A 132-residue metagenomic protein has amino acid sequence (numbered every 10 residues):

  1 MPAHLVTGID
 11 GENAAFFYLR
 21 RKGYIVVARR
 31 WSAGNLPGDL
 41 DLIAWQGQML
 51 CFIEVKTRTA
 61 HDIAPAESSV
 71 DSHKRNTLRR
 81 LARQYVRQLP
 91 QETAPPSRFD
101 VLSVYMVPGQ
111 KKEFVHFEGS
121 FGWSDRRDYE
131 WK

Functional and structural regions predicted by a protein language model:
M1-R30: Acidic-basic catalytic patches of nuclease active cores, encompassing PD-(D/E)XK and other metal-cofactor nuclease
G8, E12, L36, V70-K74: Short, conserved glycine- and acidic-residue-centered signature motifs in active-site or ligand-binding loops
A15, L40-I63, L78: Conserved catalytic cores of phosphodiester-cleaving nucleases, focusing on short active-site segments
R29-G34, L102-Y105: Short, solvent-exposed loop/turn elements at beta->coil junctions and helix N-caps that rim active or binding pockets
N35-G38, Q110: Short acidic/glycine-enriched loop/turn segments that link adjacent beta-strands
G38, M49-C51, D100, V115: Protein kinase-like catalytic core scaffold
R58-Q84: Mg2+/Mn2+-dependent nuclease catalytic core
Q88-K132: Domain-level recognition of nuclease-like catalytic cores that cleave nucleotide substrates
